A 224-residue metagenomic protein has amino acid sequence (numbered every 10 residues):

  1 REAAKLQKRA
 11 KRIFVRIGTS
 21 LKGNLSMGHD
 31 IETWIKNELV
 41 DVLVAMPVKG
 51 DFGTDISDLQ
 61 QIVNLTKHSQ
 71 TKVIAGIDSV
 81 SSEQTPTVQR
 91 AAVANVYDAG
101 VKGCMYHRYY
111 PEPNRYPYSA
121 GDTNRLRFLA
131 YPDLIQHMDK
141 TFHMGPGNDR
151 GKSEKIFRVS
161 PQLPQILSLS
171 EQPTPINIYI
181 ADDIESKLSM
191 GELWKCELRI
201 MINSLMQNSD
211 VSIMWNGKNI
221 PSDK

Functional and structural regions predicted by a protein language model:
R1-T174, I180, S204-S222: Glycan-processing catalytic domains of CAZymes
D182-V211: A short beta-strand element within beta-rich, extracytoplasmic domains of secreted/secretory-pathway proteins
